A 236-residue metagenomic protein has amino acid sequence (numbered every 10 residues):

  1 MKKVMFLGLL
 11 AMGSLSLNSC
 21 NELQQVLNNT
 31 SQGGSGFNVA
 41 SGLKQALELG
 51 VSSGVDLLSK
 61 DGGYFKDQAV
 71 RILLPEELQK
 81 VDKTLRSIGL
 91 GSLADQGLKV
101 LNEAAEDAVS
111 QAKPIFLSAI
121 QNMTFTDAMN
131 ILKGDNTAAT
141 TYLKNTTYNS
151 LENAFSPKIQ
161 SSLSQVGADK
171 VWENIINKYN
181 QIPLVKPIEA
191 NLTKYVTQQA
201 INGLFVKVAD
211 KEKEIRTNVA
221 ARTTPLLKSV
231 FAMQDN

Functional and structural regions predicted by a protein language model:
M1-V4: Positively charged n-region of N-terminal signal peptides that target proteins for export
L15-S19: C-terminal motif of bacterial Sec signal peptides marking the signal peptidase cleavage site
N21-Q24: Bacterial signal peptide processing site
V26-L27, G34-E77, K83: Post-signal-peptide N-terminal segment of Sec-exported extracytoplasmic proteins
G63-E103, P114: Signal peptide-directed extracytoplasmic domains
S92-S162: Mid-length scaffold segments of soluble, non-membrane domains
K158-I201: An amphipathic alpha-helical core segment
A200-N236: A cross-kingdom marker for long, charged
